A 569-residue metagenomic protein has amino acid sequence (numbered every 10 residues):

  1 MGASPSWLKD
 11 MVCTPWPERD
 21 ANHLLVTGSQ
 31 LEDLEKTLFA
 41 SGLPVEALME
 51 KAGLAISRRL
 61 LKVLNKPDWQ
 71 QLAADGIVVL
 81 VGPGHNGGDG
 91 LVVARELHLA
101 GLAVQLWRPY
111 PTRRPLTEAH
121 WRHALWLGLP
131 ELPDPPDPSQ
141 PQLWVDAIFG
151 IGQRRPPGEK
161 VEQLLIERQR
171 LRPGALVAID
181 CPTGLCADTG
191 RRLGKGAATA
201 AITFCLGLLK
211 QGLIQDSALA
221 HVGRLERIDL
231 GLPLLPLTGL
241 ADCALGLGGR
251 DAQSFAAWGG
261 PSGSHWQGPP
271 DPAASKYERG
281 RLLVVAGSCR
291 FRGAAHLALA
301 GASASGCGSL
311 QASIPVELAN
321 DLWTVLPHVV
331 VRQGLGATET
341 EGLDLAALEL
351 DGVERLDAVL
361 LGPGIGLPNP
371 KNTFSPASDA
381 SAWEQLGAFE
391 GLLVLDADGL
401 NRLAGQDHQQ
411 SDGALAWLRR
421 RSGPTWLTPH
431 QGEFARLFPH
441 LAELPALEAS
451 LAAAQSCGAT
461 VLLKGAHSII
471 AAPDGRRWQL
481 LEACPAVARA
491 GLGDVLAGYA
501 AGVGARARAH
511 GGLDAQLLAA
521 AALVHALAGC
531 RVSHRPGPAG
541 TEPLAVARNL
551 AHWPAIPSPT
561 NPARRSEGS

Functional and structural regions predicted by a protein language model:
G2-Y110, L213-V394, N401-W426, Q431-S569: Small-residue (G/A/S/T)-rich helix-start motifs and N-terminal tracts that mark the onset
V92-L171, N320, T324-G336, L345-D351 (+1 more regions): N-terminal small/polar loop signature for handling phosphorylated ligands or for N-terminal nucleophile
L116, K160, G196, G491 (+1 more regions): Short acidic-hydrophobic sequence patches enriched in Asp/Glu that either
P141-L143, I148-G249: Internal gly/pro-rich beta-alpha loop/helix module that stabilizes soluble enzyme cofactors or their anionic handles
C181, L206-L208, P363, A397 (+1 more regions): Residues immediately flanking
